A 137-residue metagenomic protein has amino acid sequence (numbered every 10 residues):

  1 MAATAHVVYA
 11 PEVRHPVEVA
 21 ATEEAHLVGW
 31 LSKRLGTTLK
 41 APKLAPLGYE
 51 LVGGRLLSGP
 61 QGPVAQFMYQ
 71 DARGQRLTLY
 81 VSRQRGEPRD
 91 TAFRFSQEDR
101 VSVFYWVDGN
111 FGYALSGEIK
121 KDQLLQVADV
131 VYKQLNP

Functional and structural regions predicted by a protein language model:
M1-V64: Juxtamembrane extracytoplasmic segments of single-/few-pass membrane proteins
L44, R55-L57, F67-Y69, S96 (+1 more regions): Short acidic-hydrophobic surface loop/beta-edge motif
G53, V81, G117: Pocket-edge structural micro-motifs
P63-R85: A short acidic-to-branched-hydrophobic micro-motif
G86-P137: A short, solvent-exposed beta-edge/loop patch
